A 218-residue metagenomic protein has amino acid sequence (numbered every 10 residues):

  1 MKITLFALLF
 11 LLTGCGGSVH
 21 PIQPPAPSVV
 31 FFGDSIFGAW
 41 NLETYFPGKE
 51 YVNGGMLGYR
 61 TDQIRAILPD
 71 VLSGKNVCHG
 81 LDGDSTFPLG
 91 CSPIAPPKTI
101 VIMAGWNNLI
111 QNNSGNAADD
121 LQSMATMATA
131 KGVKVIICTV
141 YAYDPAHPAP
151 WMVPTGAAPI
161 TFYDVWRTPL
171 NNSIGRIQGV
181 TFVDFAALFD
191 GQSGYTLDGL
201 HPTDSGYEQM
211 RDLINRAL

Functional and structural regions predicted by a protein language model:
M1-A7: Sec-dependent signal peptide recognition, specifically the positively charged N-region followed immediately by
F10-A26: Bacterial Sec-dependent N-terminal signal peptides
I22-S123, D144-A149, Y163-V165: Conserved SGNH/GDSL esterase-like catalytic core that processes O-acyl groups on lipids and polysaccharides
D62, A66, G115, D119-T126 (+6 more regions): Solvent-exposed, polar/charged alpha-helical surfaces in well-ordered, non-transmembrane soluble domains, broadly
I64-C78, G194-L218: Histidine-centered active-site loop/cap adjacent to the catalytic His in serine esterases/O-acetyl transfer systems
M103, C138-T139: Alpha/beta-hydrolase-fold catalytic nucleophile elbow
K131-K134: A short helix->loop->beta-strand "cap" motif at the edges of active sites that frequently abuts
Y143-A186, D204: Substrate-gating cap/lid alpha-helix
